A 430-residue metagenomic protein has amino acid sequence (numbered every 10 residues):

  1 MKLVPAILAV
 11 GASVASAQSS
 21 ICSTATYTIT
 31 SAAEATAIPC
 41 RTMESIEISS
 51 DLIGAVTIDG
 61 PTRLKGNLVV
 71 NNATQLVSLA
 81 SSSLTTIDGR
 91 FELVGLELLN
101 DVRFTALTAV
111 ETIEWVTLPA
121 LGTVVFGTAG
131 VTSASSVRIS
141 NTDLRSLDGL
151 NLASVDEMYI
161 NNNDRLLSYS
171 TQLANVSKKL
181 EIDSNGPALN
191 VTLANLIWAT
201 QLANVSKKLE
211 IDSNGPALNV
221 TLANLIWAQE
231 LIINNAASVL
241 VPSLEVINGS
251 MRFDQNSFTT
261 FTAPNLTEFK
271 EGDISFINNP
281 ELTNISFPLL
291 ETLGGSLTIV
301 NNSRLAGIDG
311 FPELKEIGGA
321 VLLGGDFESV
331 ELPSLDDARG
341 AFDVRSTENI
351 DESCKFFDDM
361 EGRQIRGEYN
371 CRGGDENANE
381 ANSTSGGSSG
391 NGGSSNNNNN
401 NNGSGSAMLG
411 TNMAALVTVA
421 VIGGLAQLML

Functional and structural regions predicted by a protein language model:
M1-A9: Sec-dependent signal peptide recognition, specifically the positively charged N-region followed immediately by
A9-T24, L425-L430: N-terminal signal peptide
S23-A33, T42-T57, L64-L99, R103-R145 (+11 more regions): Concave beta-strand-loop units of leucine-rich repeat
F356-G403: C-terminal low-complexity, Ser/Thr- and acidic/Pro-rich disordered "stalk" regions positioned immediately N-terminal
G403-L430: Cleavable C-terminal sorting propeptides in eukaryotic secreted/cell-surface proteins
